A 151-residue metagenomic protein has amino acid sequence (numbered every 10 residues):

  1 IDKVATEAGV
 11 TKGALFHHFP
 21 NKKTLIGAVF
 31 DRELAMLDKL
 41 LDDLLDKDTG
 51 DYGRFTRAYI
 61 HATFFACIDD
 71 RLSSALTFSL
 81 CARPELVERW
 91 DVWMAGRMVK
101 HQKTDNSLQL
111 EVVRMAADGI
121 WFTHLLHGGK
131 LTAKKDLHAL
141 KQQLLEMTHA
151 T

Functional and structural regions predicted by a protein language model:
I1-T24: Helix-turn-helix
V4, H17, D31-R32, A116: Primarily hydrophobic membrane-targeting regions of prokaryotic envelope proteins
T6, T24-G27, D31, A35 (+6 more regions): Replace "anionic and nucleotidyl ligands
A28, A35-S73, K141: Hydrophobic alpha-helical connector segments
R57-Q102: Short secondary-structure transition hinges
V87-D91, A95-T151: Hydrophobic/aromatic-rich alpha-helical bundle segments in the mid-to-C-terminal region
